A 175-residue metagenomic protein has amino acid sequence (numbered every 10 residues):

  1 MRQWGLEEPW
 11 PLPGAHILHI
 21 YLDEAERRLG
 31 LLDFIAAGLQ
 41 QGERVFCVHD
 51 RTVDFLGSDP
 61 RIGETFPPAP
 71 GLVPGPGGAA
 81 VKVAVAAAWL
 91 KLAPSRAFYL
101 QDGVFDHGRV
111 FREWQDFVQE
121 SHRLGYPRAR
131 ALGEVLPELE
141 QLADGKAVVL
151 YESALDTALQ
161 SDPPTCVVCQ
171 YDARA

Functional and structural regions predicted by a protein language model:
M1-A175: Non-catalytic regulatory/interaction regions at protein termini and inter-domain linkers
